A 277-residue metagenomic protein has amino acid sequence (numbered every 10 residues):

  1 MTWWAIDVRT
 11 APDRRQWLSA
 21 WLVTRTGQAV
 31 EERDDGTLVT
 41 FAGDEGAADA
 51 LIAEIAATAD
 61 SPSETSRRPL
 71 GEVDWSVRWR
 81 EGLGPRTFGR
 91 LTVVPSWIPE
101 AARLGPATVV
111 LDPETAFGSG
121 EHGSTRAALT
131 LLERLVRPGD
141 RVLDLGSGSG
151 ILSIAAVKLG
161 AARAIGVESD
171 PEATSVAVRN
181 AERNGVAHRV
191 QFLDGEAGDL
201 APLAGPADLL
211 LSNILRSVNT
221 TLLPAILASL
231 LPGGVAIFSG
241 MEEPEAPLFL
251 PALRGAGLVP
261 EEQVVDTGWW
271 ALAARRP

Functional and structural regions predicted by a protein language model:
T2-R103: N-terminal auxiliary segments of SAM/dcSAM-dependent transferases
E100, G118, S217: Active-site beta-alpha loop architecture of Rossmann-like, nucleotide-cofactor-dependent enzymes
V109-V110, L143: Conserved beta-strand elements of the Class I
T115, S119-D199: Conserved SAM/SAH cofactor-binding pocket of Class I
L131, L135, S169-P277: S-adenosylmethionine
